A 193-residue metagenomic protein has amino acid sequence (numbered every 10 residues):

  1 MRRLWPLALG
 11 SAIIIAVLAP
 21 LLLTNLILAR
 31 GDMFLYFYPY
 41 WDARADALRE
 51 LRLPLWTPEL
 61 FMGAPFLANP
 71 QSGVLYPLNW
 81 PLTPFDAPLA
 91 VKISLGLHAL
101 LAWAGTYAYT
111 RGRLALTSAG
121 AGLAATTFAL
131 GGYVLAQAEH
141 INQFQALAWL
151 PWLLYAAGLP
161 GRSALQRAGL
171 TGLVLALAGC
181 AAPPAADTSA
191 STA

Functional and structural regions predicted by a protein language model:
M1, D42, A90, A164-L165 (+1 more regions): Intrinsically disordered, low-complexity sequence elements enriched in Ser/Thr/Gly/Pro
M1-P20: Start-transfer (signal-anchor) and selected internal transmembrane alpha helices of multi-pass inner/ER membrane
R2-W5, D86-S94, L116-A124, R167: Membrane-interface starts of transmembrane alpha-helices
G10-I13, W103-R113, S118-A193: Membrane-embedded helix bundles of polyisoprenyl
I14-T106, T126-A148: Membrane-interface coil-to-helix junctions
